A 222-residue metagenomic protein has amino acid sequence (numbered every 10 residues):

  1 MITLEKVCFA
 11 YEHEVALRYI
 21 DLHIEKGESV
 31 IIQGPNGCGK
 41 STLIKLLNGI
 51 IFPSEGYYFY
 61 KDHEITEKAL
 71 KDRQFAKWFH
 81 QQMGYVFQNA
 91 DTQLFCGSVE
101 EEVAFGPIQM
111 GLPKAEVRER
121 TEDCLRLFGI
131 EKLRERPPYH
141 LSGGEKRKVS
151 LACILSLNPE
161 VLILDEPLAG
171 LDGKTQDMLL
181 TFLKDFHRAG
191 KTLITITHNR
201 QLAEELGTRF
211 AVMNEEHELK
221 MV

Functional and structural regions predicted by a protein language model:
Q33-P35: The feature captures the beta-strand-to-loop junction immediately N-terminal to the Walker
N48: Helix-to-loop junction immediately C-terminal to a conserved catalytic motif
G56-K68, F79: Conserved ABC transporter NBD signature motif
A115-L133: Conserved ABC ATPase "signature" region
P137-L141, E145: Conserved ABC ATPase signature
L162-D165: Catalytic Walker B motif of ABC-type/P-loop ATPase nucleotide-binding domains
T197-H198: H-loop/switch region of ABC-family ATPase nucleotide-binding domains
